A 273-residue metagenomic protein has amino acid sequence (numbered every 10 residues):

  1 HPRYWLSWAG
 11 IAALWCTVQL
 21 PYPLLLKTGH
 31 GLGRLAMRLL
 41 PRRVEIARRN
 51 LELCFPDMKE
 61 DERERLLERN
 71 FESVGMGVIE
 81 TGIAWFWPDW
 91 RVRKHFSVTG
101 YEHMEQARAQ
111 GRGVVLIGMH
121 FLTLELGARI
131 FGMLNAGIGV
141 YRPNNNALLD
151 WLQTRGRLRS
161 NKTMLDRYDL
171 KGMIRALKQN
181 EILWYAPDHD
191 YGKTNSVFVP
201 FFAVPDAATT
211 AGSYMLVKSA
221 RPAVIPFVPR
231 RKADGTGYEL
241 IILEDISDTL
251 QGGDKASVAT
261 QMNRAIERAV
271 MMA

Functional and structural regions predicted by a protein language model:
H1-G118, D150-N161, K232: Membrane-anchoring hydrophobic helices of lipid-metabolizing enzymes
L6, L40, H120, N146 (+2 more regions): Charged, low-complexity surface patches
A12, I46, E102, L126 (+4 more regions): Short Gly/charged-rich anion-binding patches and loops
P21, L40, Y101, N145-L149 (+3 more regions): Short, structured coil/loop segments at alpha-helix boundaries
H30-L32, L39, E64-F71, Q106-A109 (+2 more regions): Non-catalytic C-terminal accessory region of glycerolipid acyltransferases and related lyso-lipid remodeling enzymes
Q110-Y168, K193-P200, P205, R231: Catalytic core of membrane glycerolipid acyltransferases/transacylases, capturing the structured, soluble-facing
